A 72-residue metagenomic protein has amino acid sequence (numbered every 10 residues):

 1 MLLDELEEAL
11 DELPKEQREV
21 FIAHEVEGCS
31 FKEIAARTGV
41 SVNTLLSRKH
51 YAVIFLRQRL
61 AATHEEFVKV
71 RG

Functional and structural regions predicted by a protein language model:
M1-D11: Acidic, proline/glycine-rich intrinsically disordered inter-domain spacer in sigma factors
L3, I34-A35: Short hydrophobic/aromatic segments of transmembrane alpha-helices and their interfaces
P14: ABC transporter NBD signature
Q17, K32, T38-A62: DNA-recognition helix of helix-turn-helix
V20-F21: A short pre-motif secondary-structure segment
H24-V26: Short amphipathic helical patch at the helix-1/turn junction of helix-turn-helix
A62-G72: Short, basic, alpha-helical segments at the C-terminal edge of helix-turn-helix-like DNA-binding modules
